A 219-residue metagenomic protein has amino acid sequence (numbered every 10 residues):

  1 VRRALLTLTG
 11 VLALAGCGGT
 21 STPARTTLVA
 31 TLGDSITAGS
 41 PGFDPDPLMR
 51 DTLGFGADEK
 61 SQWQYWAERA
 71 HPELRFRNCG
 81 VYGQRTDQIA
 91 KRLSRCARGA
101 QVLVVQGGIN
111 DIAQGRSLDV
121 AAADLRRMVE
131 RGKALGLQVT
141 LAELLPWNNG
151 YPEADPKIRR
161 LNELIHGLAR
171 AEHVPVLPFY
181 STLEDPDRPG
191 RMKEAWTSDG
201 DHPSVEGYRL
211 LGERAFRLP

Functional and structural regions predicted by a protein language model:
V1-L6: Bacterial N-terminal signal peptides that target proteins for export
T7-A15: Bacterial N-terminal signal peptides
C17-C79, R92-G99: Serine-esterase "nucleophile elbow" of acetyl-processing enzymes
V29-L32, T37, R75-G80, V102-G107 (+2 more regions): Structural recognition of the beta-strand scaffold that forms the well-ordered cores of secreted hydrolase catalytic
T31, A38-P45, R85-A122, L145-N149: Oxyanion-hole/transition-state-stabilizing segment in secreted/luminal serine hydrolases and related acyltransferases
Q106-N110, M128-R160: Active-site segments of SGNH/GDSL-like serine hydrolases that catalyze O-acetyl group transfer/hydrolysis on lipids
L118-R126, K157-N162: Charged helix-capping and loop-helix junction motifs
P146-P219: Catalytic His-Asp segment of secreted/periplasmic serine-dependent ester chemistry enzymes
